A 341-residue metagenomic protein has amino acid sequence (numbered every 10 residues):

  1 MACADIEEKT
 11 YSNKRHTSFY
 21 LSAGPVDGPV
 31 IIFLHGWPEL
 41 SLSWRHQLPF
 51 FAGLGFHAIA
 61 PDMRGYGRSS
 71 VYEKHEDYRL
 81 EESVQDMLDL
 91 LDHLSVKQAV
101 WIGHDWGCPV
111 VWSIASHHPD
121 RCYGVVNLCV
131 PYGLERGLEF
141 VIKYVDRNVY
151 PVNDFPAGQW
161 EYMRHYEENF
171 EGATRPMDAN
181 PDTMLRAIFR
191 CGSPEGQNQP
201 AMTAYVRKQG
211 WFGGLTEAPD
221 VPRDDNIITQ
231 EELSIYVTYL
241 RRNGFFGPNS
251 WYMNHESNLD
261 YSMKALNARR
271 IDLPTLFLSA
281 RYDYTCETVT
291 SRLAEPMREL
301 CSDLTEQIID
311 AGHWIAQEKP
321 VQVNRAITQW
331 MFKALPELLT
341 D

Functional and structural regions predicted by a protein language model:
M1-K9, E337-D341: Basic/polar N-terminal segments that are highly enriched at the extreme N-terminus, encompassing both cleavable
A2-I6, T17-S18, V30, Y66-I102 (+1 more regions): Flexible "cap/lid" subdomain of the alpha/beta-hydrolase fold that forms the substrate-access gate
E8-T10, A58-A60, E306-I308: Conserved beta-strand scaffold positions in the cores of enzyme catalytic domains, especially in NTP/NDP-utilizing
N13-A23: A short loop-to-beta-strand scaffold at the N-terminal edge of the catalytic core in hydrolase folds
L21-V71, L90, H104: Conserved HGGG/HGGXW glycine-rich cap/lid loop of the alpha/beta-hydrolase fold
G36, R79, D105, E318-K319: Active-site helix-initiating loop/hinge in glycosyltransferases
W37, S41-W44, W106, W112 (+3 more regions): Signature tryptophan residues that serve as conserved aromatic anchors
C301-D341: Catalytic active-site module of serine/aspartate enzymes centered on a nucleophile-bearing elbow/loop
